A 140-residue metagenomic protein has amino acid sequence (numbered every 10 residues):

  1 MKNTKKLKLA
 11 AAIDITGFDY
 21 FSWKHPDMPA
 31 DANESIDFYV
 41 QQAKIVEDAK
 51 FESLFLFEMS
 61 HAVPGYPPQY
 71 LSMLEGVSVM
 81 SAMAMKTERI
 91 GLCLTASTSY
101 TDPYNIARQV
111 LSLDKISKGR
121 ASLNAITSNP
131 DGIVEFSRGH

Functional and structural regions predicted by a protein language model:
M1-T87: N-terminal beta1-alpha1-beta2 module of alpha/beta enzyme domains
T4, A12-A32, S99-H140: Flexible, glycine-rich active-site loops centered on histidine and acidic residues that chelate a metal or position
V46, C93-S97: Long, well-ordered hydrophobic secondary-structure segments characteristic of membrane-embedded and membrane-proximal
K50-E58, L92-C93, L123-I126: Short beta-strand segments at enzyme active-site cores
K86-L94: Conserved catalytic cysteine-centered active-site region of acyl-thioester-dependent Claisen-condensing enzymes
